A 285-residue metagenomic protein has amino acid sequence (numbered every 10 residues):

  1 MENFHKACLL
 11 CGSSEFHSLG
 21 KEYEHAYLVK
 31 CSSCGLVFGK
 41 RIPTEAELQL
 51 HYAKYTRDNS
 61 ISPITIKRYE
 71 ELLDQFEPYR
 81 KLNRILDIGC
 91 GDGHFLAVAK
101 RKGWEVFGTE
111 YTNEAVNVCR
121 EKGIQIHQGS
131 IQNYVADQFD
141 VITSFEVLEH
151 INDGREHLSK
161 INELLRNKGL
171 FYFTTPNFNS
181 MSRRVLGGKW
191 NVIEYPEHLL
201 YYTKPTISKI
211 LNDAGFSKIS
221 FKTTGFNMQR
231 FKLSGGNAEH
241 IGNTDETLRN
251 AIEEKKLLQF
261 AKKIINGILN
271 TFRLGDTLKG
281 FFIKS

Functional and structural regions predicted by a protein language model:
M1-F145, G154-K160, T224-F226, G236-K255 (+3 more regions): Conserved N-terminal segment of class I S-adenosyl-L-methionine
A97, D153-G154, S182-R184, F231: Short glycine-/acidic-enriched loop or helix-start segments at secondary-structure transitions that form or flank
F145-N152, E197: Short catalytic micro-motifs in class I SAM-dependent methyltransferases
I161, K209-N212, F216, S220: Conserved C-terminal portion of the radical SAM core fold that forms the substrate/S-adenosylmethionine-binding
L165-F171: Short glycine-dipeptide loop
Y172-L200, P205-N212, F226, S234-G236: Short, glycine-/aromatic-enriched active-site segment of Class I SAM-dependent methyltransferases
